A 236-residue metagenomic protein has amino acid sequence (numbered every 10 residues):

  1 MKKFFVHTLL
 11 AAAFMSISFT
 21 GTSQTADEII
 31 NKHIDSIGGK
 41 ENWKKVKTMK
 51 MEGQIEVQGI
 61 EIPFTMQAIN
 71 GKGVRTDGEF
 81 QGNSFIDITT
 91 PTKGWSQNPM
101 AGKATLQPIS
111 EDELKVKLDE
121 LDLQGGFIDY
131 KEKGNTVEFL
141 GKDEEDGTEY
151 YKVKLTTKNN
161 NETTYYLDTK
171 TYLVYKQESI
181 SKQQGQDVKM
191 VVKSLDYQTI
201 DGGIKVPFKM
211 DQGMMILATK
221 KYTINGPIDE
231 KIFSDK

Functional and structural regions predicted by a protein language model:
M1-A26: Bacterial Sec-dependent N-terminal signal peptides
T22-D35, S96-N161, K182-V188, L195 (+1 more regions): Flexible, processing/modification-adjacent segments and terminal tails in exported/periplasmic/extracellular proteins
E28-G102: N-terminal mature ectodomain segment of secretory-pathway/periplasmic proteins
V46-T48, E61, E132-G134, T148 (+1 more regions): Extracytoplasmic
M51, T76, G94, V137 (+3 more regions): Well-ordered beta-strand positions enriched in small/hydrophobic/aromatic, beta-favoring residues
V57, F80, E145-D146, D201 (+1 more regions): Structural motif
I88, K142, K176-Q177: Residue-level detector of high-confidence beta-strand sites
E149-D235: Gly/Pro-enriched, hydrophobic low-complexity segments that function as extracytoplasmic propeptides/linkers
